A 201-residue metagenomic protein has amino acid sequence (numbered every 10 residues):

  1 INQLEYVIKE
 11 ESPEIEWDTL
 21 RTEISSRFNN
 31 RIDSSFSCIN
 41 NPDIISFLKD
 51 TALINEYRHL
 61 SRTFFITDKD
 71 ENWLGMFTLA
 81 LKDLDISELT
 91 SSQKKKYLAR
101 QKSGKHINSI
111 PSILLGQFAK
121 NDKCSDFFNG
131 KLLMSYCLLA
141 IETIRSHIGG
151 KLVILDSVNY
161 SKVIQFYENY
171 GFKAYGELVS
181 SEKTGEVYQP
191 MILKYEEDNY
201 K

Functional and structural regions predicted by a protein language model:
I1-S125, L139-I154, V158-K201: Non-catalytic substrate-recognition and accessory regions of acyl/acetyltransferase enzymes
D126-C137: Glycine-rich acyl-CoA binding loop
